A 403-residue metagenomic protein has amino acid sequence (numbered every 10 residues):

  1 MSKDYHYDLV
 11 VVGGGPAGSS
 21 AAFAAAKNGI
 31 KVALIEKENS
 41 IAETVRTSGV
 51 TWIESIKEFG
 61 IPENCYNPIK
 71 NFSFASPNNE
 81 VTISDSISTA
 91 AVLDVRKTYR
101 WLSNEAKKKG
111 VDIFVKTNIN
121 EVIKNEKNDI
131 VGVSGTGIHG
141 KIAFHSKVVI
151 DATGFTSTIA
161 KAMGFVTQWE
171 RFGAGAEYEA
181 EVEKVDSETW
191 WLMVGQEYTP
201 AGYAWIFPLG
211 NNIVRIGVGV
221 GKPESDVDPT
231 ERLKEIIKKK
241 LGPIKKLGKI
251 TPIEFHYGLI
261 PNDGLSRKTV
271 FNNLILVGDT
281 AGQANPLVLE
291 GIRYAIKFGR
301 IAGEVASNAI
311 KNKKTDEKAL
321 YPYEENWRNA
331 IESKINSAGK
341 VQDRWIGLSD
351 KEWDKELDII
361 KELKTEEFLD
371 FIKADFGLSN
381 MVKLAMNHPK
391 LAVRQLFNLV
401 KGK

Functional and structural regions predicted by a protein language model:
S2-A17: Beta1/beta-strand and adjacent pyrophosphate-binding region of the FAD-binding site in flavoprotein oxidoreductases
V10, G14, F23-V45: Glycine-rich FAD pyrophosphate-binding loop
A17, S40, T156: Conserved Rossmann-like nucleotide-cofactor binding loop
A24, E38-S73: N-terminal FAD cofactor-binding segment of flavoenzymes
D85-E105, T158, G221-E231: Short beta-strand to alpha-helix junction loop
K108-K245: Predominantly flavin-linked oxidoreductase catalytic cores and closely associated redox partners
N118, E224-V305, I310-K311: FAD/FMN-dependent oxidoreductases across multiple families
S307-K403: C-terminal helical "tail/cap" subdomain of flavin- and related membrane-associated enzymes
